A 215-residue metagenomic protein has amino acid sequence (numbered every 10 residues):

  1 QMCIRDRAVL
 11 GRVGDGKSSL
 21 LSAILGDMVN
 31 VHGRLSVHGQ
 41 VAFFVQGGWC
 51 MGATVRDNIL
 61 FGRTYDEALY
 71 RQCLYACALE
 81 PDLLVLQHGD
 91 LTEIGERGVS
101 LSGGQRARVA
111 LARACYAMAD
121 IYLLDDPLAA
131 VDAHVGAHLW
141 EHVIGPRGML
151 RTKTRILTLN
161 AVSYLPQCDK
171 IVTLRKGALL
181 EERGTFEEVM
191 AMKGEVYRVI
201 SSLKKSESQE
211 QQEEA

Functional and structural regions predicted by a protein language model:
Q1-I4: Short, small-residue-biased leader/transition segments that mark boundaries at the very start of proteins
L10-V13: The feature captures the beta-strand-to-loop junction immediately N-terminal to the Walker
S22, V85-G89, A133-E141, G145-P146 (+3 more regions): C-terminal portion of ABC ATPase nucleotide-binding domains
I24-G26: Helix-to-loop junction immediately C-terminal to a conserved catalytic motif
G33-A42: Conserved ABC transporter NBD signature motif
G48-E93, A114, M118-D120, V135 (+1 more regions): Conserved "ABC signature" C-loop
M51, E80-V109, P127, V131 (+2 more regions): ABC-fold ATPase nucleotide-binding domain signature/coupling loops
Y122-D126: Catalytic Walker B motif of ABC-type/P-loop ATPase nucleotide-binding domains
